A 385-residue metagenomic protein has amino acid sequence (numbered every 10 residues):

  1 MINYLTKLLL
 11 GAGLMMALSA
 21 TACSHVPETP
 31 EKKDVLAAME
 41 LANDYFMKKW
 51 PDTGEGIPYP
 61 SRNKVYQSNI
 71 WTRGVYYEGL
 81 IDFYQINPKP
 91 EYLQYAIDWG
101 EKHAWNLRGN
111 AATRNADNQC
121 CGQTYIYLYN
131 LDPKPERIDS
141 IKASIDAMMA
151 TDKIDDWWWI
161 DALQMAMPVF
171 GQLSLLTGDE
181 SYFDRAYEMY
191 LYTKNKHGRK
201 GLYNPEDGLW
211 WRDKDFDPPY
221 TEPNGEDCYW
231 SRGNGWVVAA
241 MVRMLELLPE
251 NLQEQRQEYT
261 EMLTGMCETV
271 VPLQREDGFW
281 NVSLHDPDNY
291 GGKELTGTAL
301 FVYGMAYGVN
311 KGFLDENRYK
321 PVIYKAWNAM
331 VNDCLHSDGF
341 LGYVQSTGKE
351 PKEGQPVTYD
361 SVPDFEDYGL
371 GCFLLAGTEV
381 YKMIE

Functional and structural regions predicted by a protein language model:
M1-P30: Bacterial Sec-dependent N-terminal signal peptides
P30-G74, I86-L93, W99-K102, N106 (+5 more regions): CBM-like carbohydrate-recognition segments
M47, P51, P88, A104-G109 (+7 more regions): Helix-capping and short linker residues that terminate individual alpha-solenoid repeat units
Y76, L80-F83: Short hydrophobic motif
E101-R108, D146-K153, D213-D227, W280-N289 (+1 more regions): Acidic/His metal-coordination segments adjacent to aromatic residues that form catalytic metal sites in metalloenzymes
R137-F170: Asp-box/WD-like beta-propeller blade repeats and closely related beta-sheet repeat scaffolds
I160-D161, G171-L284, G291-V302, L314-G348 (+2 more regions): Extended ligand-binding clefts on enzyme/binding-domain cores
